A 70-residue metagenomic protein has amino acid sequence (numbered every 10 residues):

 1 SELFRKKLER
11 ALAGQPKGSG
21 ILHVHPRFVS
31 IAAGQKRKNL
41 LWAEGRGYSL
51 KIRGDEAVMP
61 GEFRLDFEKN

Functional and structural regions predicted by a protein language model:
S1-N70: Auxiliary Fe-S-binding modules of radical SAM enzymes
